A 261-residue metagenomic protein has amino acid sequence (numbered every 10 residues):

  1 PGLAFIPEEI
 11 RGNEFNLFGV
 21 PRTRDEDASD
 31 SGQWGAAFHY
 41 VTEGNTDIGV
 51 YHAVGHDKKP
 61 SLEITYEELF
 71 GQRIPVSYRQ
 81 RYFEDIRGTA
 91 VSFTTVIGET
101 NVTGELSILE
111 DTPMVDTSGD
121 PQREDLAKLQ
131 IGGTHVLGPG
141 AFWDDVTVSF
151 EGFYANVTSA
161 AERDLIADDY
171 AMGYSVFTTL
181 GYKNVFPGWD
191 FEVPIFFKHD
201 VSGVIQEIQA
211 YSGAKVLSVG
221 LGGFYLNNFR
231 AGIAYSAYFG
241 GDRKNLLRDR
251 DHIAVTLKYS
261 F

Functional and structural regions predicted by a protein language model:
P1-E8, S61-E67, M114-G119, S159-L165 (+2 more regions): Outer-membrane beta-barrel translocator domains and adjoining extracellular loop/strand segments of Gram-negative
D25-D30, Q80-D85, G119-A127, D164-M172 (+2 more regions): Replace "Gram-negative outer membrane beta-barrel proteins" with "bacterial and organellar outer membrane beta-barrel
G35-A37, G88-A90, K128-G132, S175-T179 (+2 more regions): Membrane-embedded beta-strand positions in outer-membrane beta-barrel channels/transporters
V41-D47, E99, G138-V148, K183-E192 (+1 more regions): Short loop/turn motifs that connect adjacent beta-strands in outer-membrane beta-barrel proteins
I48-V50, F93, G104, V148-G152 (+5 more regions): Membrane-embedded beta-strand positions of outer-membrane beta-barrel proteins
H52-K58, I97-E99, I108-T112, H135-L137 (+5 more regions): Transmembrane beta-strands of outer-membrane beta-barrel pores
Q80-D168: Long, well-ordered mid-to-C-terminal structural blocks that present hydrophobic/aromatic surfaces
R248-F261: Outer-membrane beta-barrel "beta-signal"
